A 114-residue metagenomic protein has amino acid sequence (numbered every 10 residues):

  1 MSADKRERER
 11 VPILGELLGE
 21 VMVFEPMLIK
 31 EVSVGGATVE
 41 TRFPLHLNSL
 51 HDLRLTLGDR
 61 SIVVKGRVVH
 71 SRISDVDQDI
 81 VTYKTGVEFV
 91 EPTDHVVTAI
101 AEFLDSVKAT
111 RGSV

Functional and structural regions predicted by a protein language model:
M1-V34, H95, A101-V114: N-terminal helix initiation/capping motif
E7-E9, F43-L47, G58-R60, D79-Y83: A generic structural micro-feature
G15-G19, N48-I62: Short conserved beta-strand and strand-loop elements enriched in small hydrophobics with frequent Asp/Gly
M22, V34, S71-D77: Short, conserved beta-turn/loop elements at beta-strand boundaries and strand-helix junctions
I29, G66-V68: Conserved hydrophobic positions within beta-strands
T38-T41, I73-V87: Short, solvent-exposed secondary-structure boundary/capping segments
E40-R42, T56-G58, V69, E88-V90: Solvent-exposed residues in well-ordered beta-strands and their adjoining turns, especially edge/terminal strands
D79-F103: C-terminal structural segments of small proteins and small subunits
